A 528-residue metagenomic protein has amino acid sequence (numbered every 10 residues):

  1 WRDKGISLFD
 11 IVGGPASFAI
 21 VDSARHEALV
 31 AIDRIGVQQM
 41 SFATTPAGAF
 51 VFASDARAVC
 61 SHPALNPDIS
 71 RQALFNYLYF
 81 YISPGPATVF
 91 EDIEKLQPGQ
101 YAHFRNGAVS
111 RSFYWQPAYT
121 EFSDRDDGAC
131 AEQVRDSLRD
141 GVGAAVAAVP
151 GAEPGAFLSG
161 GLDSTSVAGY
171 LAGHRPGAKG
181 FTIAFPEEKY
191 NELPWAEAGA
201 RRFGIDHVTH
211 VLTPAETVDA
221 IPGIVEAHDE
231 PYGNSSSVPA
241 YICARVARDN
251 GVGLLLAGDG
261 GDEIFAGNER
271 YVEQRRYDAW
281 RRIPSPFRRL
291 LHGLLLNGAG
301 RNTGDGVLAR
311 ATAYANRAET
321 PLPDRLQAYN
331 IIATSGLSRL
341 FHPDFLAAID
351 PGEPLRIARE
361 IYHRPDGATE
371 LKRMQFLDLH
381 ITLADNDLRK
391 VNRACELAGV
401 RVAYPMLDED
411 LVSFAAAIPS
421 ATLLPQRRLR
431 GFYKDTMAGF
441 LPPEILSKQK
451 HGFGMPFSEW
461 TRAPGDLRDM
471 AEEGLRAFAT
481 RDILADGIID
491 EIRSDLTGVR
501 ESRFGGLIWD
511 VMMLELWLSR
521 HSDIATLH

Functional and structural regions predicted by a protein language model:
W1-D229, A240, A438-G439, E444 (+2 more regions): Cysteine-centered catalytic environments shared across enzyme families
E27-L29, Q38-M40, C60, E263-G267 (+3 more regions): Short catalytic/ligand-binding loop motif for oxyanion handling, primarily in non-cytosolic enzymes, centered on
C60-S61, D92-P98, A108, S236 (+3 more regions): Adenosyl-5′-phosphate
D163, T213-T217, P239, G260 (+3 more regions): Short, conserved alpha-helical segments within structured domains
P222-E226, D249, R270-E273, W460-R462: Short low-complexity, flexible loop/linker segments enriched in glycine and/or proline with clustered acidic
V252-N268: Short acidic/histidine-rich active-site segments
I264-H292: A mobile, often basic/glycine-rich helix-loop segment that functions as the active-site lid/recognition loop
P284-A309: Alpha-helical "lid/cap" subdomains adjacent to substrate-binding clefts that gate access and reposition the ligand
